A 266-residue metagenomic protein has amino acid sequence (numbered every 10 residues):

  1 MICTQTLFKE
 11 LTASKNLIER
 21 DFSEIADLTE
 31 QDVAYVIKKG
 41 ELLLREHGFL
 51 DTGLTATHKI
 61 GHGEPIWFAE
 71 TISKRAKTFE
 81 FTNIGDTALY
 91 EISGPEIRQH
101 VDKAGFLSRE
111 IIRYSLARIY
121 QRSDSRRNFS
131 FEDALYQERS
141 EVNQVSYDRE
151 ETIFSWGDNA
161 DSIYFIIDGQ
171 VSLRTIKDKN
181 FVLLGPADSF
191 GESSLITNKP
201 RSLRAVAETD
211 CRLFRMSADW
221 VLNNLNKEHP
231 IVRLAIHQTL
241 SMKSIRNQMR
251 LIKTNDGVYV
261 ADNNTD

Functional and structural regions predicted by a protein language model:
M1-D266: Cytosolic regulatory regions built on CNB/CRP/Popeye-like sensor folds
